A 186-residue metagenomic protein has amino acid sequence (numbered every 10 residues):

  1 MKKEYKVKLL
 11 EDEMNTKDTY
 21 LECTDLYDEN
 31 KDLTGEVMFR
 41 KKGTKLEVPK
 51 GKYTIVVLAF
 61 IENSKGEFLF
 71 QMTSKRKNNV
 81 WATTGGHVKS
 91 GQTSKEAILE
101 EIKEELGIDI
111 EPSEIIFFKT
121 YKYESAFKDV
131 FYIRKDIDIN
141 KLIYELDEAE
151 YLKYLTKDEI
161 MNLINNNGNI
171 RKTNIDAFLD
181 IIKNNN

Functional and structural regions predicted by a protein language model:
M1-L10, N78-W81, S90, F117-N186: Nudix hydrolase/Nudix homology domain
K6-L58, S64: Acidic, metal-coordinating catalytic segment for phosphate/diphosphate chemistry, firing primarily on the Nudix
E29, T73, K157: Residues immediately flanking
E47, G51-H87: A glycine-rich, hydrophobic loop/mini-helix early in the fold
F60-E62, D109, Y121: Short, conserved, surface-exposed binding loops centered on an aromatic residue
L69-F70, A82-F117: The catalytic Nudix box helix
